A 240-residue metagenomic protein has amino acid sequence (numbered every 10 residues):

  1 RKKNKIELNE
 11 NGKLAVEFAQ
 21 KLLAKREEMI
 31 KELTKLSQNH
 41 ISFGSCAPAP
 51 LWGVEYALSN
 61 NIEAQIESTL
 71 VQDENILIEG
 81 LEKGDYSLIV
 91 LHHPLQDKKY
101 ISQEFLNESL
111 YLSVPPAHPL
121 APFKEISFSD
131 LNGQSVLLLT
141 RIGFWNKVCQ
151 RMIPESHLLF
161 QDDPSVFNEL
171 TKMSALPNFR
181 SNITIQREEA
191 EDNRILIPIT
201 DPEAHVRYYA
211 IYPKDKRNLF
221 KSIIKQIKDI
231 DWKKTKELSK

Functional and structural regions predicted by a protein language model:
R1-K25: Basic, amphipathic "hinge/linker" alpha-helix immediately C-terminal to the N-terminal HTH DNA-binding motif
E17, Y56-A57, E74-L110, V114 (+1 more regions): Short beta-strand-centered segments that line the small-molecule binding cleft or hinge of alpha/beta clamshell
A24-Q65, Q72-N75, E79: N-terminal winged-helix
W52-Y56, G133-S156, F220-K221: Secondary-structure junction motif
S59, Q72-Y86, P164-A175, I183: Short helices/loops that flank or line small-molecule/ion binding pockets
A64-D73, H92, L138-L139, P154-V166: Short beta-strand-to-loop elements that line the ligand-binding cleft of bilobed periplasmic-binding protein-like
D97-Q103, E108, S165-N218, S222: Beta-alpha-beta core module
S102-L110, V114-V136: Flexible hinge/capping segments at coil-to-helix
